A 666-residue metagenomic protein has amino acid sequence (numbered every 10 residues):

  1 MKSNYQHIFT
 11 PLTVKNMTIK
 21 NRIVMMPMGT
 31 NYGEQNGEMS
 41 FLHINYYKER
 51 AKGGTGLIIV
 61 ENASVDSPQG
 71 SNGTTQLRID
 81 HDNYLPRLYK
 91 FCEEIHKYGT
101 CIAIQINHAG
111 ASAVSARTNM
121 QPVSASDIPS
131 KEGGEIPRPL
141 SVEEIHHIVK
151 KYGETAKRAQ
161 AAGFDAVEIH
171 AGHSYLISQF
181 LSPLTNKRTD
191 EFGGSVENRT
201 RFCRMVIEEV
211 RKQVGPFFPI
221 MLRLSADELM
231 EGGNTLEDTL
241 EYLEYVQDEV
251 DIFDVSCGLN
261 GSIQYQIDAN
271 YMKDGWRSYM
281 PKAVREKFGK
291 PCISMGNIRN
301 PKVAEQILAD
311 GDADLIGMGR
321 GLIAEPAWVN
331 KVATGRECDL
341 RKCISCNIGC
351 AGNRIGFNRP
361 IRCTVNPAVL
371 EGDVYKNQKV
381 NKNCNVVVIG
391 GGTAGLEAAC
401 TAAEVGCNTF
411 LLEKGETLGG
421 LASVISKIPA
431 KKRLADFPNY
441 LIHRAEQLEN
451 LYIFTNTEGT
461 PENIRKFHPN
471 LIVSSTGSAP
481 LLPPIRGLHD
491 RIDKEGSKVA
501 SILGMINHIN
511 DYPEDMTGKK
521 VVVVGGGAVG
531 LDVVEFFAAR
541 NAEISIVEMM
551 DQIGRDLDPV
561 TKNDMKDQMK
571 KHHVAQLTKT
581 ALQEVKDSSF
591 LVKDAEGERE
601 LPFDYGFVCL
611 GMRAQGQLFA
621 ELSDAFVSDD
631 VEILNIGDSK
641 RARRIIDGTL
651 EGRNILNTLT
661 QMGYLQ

Functional and structural regions predicted by a protein language model:
M1-I389, T393, E397-E404, N408-T409 (+4 more regions): Flavin-dependent oxidoreductase catalytic cores
G37, S71-N72, E305-Q306, V329-N330 (+7 more regions): Short amphipathic alpha-helical segments
T100, F218, K290, P469 (+3 more regions): A short helix->loop->beta-strand "cap" motif at the edges of active sites that frequently abuts
I267-K273, K376-C384, V424-D436, I506-P513 (+2 more regions): Short, contiguous acidic/charged loop-to-helix segments that flank catalytic cores in large enzymes
P367-K379, R444-Q447, I453, L481-R540 (+1 more regions): Glycine-rich dinucleotide-binding loop and its adjacent helix/turn
V388-Y452, L481, G526-V560, V631 (+1 more regions): Beta1-alpha1 glycine-rich phosphate/pyrophosphate-binding loop at the start of Rossmann-like nucleotide-binding domains
A435-L481, S497-K519, A539-D624: A Rossmann-like FAD-binding core segment of flavoenzymes
L531-V533, L557, I636-Q666: A conserved FAD-binding loop/helix module that cradles the flavin
